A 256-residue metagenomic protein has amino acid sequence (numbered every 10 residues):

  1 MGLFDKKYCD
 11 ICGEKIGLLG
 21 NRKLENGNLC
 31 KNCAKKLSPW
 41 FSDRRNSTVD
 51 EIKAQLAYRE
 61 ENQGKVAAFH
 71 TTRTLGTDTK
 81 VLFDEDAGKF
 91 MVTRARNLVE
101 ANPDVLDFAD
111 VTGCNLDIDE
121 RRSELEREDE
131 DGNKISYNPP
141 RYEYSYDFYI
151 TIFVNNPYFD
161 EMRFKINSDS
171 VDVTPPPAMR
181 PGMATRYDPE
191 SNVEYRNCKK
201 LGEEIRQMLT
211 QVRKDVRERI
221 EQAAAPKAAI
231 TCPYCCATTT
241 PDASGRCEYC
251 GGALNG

Functional and structural regions predicted by a protein language model:
F4-C9, G27, A229, S244: Residues immediately within or flanking Cys/His clusters that coordinate Zn2+ in small zinc-binding modules
C9-C12, C30-C33, C232-C235, C247-C250: Short cysteine-rich clusters marking metal-coordination/redox-active sites
L18-L19, P39-W40, P241-D242, G256: Short, non-ligating residues that shape and space the ligands of small metal-coordination modules and catalytic
L19-N28, T240-R246: Short linker/helix segments within small regulatory modules
G27-D43, C250-G256: Short Cys/His-rich micro-motifs in 6-15 aa windows
L37-D104: Anionic N-terminal interaction surfaces
A87-I135: Phosphoinositide-binding peripheral membrane targeting modules
C114-P226: Acidic, Ser/Thr- and proline-rich intrinsically disordered linker/docking segments of eukaryotic scaffolds
